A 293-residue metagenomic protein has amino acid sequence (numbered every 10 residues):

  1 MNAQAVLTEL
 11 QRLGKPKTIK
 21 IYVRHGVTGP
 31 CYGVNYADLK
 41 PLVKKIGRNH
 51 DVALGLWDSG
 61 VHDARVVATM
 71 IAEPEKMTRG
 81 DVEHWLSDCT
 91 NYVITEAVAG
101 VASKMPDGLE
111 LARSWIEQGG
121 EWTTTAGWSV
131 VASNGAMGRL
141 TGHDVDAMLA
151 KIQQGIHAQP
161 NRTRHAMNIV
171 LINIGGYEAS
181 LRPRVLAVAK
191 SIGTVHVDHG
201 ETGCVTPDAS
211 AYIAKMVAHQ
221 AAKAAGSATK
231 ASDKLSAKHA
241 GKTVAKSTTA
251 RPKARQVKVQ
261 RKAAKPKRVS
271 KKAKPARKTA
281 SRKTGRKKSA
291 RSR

Functional and structural regions predicted by a protein language model:
M1-K262, R268, R291-R293: Alpha-helical scaffold domains
K278, R282-R293: Intrinsically disordered, low-complexity mixed-charge
